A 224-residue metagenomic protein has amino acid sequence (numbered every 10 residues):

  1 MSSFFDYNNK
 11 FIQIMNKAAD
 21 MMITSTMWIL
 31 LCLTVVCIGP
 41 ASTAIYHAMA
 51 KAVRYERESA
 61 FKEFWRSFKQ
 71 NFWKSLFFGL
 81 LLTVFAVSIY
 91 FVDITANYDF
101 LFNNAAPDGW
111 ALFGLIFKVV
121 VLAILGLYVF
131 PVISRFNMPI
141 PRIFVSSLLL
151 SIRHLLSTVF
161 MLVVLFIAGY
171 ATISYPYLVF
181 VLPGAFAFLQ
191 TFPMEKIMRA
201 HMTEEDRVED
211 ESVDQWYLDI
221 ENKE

Functional and structural regions predicted by a protein language model:
M1-F113, I124-Y128, V132-E224: Helix-coil boundary and N-terminal low-complexity module in membrane systems
L115-K118: Cyclin-like alpha-helical protein-protein interaction core
